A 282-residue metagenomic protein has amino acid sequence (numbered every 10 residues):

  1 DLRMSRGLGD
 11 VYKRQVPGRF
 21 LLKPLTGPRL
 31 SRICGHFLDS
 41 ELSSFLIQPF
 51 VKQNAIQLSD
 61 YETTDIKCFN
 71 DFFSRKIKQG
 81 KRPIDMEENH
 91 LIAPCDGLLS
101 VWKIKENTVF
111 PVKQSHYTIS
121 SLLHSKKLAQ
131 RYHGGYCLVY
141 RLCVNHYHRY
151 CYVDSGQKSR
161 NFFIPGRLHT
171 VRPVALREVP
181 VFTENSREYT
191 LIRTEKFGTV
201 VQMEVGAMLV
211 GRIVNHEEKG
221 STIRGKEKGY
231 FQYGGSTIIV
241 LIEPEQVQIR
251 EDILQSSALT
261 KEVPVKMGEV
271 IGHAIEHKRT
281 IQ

Functional and structural regions predicted by a protein language model:
D1-Y12: Single conserved hydrophobic/aromatic residue that forms the stacking wall/gate of nucleotide- or nucleobase-binding
V16-P49, Q53: A transmembrane-helix-recognition feature enriched in membrane-embedded lipid enzymes and envelope glyco-/phospholipid
S40-Q130: Extended, compositionally biased flexible segments
I92-A93, L99, Y152-R160, K219-F231 (+1 more regions): Short, well-structured beta-strand-loop connectors
V109-Y147, C151-V153, N161-I213: Cytosolic, membrane-proximal regulatory domains of ion/volume homeostasis and mechanosensation machinery
L123-Q130, V179-R187, Q246-A274: Short peripheral tails and domain-boundary helices/loops at the edges of structured domains
C151, M203-R224, E245-P264: Short histidine-centered loop motifs in beta-beta connectors
P173-E178, I238-E251, Q282: Short, compositionally biased
